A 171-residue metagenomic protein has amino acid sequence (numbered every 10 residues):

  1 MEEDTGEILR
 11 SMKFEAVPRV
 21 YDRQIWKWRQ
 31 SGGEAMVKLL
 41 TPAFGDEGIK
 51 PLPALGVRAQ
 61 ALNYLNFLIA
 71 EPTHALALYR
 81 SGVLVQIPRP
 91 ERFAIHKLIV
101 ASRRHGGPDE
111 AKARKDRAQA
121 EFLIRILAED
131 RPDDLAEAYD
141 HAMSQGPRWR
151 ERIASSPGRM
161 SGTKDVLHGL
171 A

Functional and structural regions predicted by a protein language model:
M1-A171: Compositionally biased terminal segments of proteins
